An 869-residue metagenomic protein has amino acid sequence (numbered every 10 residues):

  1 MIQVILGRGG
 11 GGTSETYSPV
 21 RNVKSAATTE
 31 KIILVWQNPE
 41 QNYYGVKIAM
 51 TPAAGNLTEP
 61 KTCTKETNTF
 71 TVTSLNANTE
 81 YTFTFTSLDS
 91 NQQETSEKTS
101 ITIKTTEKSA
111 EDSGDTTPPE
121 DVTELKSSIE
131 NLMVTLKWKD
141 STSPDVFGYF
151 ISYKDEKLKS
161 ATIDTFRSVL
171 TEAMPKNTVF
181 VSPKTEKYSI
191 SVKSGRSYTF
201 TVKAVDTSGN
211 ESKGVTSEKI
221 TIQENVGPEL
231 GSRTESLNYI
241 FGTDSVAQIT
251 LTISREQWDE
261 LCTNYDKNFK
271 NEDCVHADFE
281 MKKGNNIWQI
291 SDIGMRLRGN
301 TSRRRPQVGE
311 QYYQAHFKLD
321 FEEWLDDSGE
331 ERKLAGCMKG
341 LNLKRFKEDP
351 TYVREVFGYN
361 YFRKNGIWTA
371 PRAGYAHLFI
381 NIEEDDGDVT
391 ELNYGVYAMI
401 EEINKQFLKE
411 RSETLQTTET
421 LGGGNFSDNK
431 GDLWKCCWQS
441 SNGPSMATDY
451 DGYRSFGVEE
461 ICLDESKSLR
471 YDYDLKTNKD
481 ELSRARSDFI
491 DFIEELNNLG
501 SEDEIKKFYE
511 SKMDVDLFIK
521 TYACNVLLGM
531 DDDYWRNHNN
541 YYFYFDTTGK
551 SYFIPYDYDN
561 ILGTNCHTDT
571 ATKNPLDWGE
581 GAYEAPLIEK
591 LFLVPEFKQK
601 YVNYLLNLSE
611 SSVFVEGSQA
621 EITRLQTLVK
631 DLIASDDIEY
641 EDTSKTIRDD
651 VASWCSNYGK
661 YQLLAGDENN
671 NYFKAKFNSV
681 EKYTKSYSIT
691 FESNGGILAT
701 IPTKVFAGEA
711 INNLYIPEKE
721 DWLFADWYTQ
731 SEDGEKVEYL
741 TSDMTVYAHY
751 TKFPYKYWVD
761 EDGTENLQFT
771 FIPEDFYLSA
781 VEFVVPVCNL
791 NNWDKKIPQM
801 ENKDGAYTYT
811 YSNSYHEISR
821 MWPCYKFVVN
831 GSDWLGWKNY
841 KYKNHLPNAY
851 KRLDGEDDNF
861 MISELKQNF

Functional and structural regions predicted by a protein language model:
E30-N42, L132-V146, W727: Conserved aromatic anchor
K47-N76, Q92, G148-S194, N792-I797: Recognizes extended acidic, P/S/T-rich segments that occur within or adjacent to Ig-like beta-sandwich modules
G55-L57, L767-R820, N830-N859: Aromatic-rich carbohydrate-binding modules that target alpha-glucans
V72-Q92, I190-E211: Beta-strand-rich modules
S90-A110, D206-V226: Extracellular fibronectin type III
V246, Q257, P306, S466-R536 (+1 more regions): Middle-to-C-terminal accessory/interaction subdomains
D320-D326, G336-P350, G366-P371, G387-A523 (+1 more regions): Internal "kinase-insert"/substrate-recognition segments embedded within catalytic cores of ATP-dependent enzymes
K685-K752: Secondary-structure capping and domain/repeat boundary segments
